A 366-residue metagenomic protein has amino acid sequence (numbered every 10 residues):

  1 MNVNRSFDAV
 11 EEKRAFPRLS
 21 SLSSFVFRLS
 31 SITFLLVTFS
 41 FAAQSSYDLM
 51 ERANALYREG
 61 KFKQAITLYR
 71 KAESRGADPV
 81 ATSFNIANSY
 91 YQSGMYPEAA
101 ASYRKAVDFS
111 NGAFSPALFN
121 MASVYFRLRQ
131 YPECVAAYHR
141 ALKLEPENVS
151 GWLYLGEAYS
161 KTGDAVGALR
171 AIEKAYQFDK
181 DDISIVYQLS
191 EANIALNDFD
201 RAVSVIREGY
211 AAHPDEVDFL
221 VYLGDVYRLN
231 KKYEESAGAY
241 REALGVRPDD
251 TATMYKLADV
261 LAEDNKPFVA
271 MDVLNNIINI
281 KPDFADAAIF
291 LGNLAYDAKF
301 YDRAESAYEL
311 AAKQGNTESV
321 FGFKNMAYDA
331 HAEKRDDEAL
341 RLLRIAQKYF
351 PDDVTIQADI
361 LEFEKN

Functional and structural regions predicted by a protein language model:
F41-P97, A101-R104, K365-N366: N-terminal leader/linker segments that initiate helical-solenoid repeat arrays
R58-E59, Q92-S93, R127-L128, K161-T162 (+6 more regions): Register position in tetratricopeptide repeats
K71-A72, K105-V107, R140-A141, K174-A175 (+5 more regions): Canonical positions in the second alpha-helix
R75, F109-S110, L144, F178 (+5 more regions): Structural marker of alpha-solenoid helical repeat scaffolds
T82, A117, G151, I185 (+5 more regions): TPR alpha-solenoid repeat register
N85, F119-N120, Y154, Q188 (+5 more regions): Canonical tetratricopeptide repeat
